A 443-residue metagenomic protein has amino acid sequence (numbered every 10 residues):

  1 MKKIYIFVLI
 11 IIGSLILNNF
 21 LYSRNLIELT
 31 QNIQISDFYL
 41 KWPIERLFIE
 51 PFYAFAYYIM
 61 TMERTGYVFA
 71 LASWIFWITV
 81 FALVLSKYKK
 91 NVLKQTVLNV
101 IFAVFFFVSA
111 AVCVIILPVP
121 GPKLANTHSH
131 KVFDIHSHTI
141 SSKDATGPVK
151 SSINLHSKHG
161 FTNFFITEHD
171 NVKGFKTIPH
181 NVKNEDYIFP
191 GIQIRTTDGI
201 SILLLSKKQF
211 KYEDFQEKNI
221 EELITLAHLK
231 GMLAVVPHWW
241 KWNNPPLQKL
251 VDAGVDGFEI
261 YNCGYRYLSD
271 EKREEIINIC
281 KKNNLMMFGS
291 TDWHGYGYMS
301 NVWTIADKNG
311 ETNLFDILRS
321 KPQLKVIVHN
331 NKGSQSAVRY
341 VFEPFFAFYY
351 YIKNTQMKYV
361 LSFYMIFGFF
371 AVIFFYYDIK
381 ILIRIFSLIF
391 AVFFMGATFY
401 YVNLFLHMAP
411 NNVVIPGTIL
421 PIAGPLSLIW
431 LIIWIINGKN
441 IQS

Functional and structural regions predicted by a protein language model:
M1-K131, T139, T196-F210, W242-S443: Charged catalytic cores and adjacent phosphate/nucleic-acid-binding surfaces used for phosphate/nucleic-acid chemistry
H136, E168, I188, L204 (+3 more regions): Divalent metal-coordination and catalytic microenvironments
S142-K158, W239-V251: Short, acidic/polar
I153-D170, M232-V235: Divalent metal-dependent hydrolysis catalytic cores, especially in the metallo-beta-lactamase
N171-V182, P246-K249, S300: Metal-dependent catalytic neighborhoods of phosphoester/phosphodiester hydrolases
G174-K176, F189-I192, W240-L247: Alpha-helical scaffolding within the catalytic cores of extracellular/periplasmic polymer-degrading hydrolases
K176-F189, I276, C280-L285: Short acidic, glycine/proline-enriched helix-loop-strand junctions
I200-L233: Binuclear metal-dependent hydrolase catalytic cores centered on His/Asp/Glu-rich metal-binding motifs
